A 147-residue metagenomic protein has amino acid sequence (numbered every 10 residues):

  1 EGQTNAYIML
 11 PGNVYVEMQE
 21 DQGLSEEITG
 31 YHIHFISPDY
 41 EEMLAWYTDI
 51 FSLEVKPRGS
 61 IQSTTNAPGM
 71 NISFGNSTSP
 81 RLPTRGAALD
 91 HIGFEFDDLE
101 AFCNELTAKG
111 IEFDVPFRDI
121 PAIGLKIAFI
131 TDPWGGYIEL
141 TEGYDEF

Functional and structural regions predicted by a protein language model:
E1-F35, P57-G59, T64-A67, S73 (+3 more regions): Vicinal oxygen chelate
S37-E41, G93-D97: Soluble non-cytosolic domains of exported or imported proteins
D39-V55, A108: Amphipathic alpha-helical segments
E42, L99-N104: Short, conserved charged micro-motifs
A87-H91: Eukaryotic phosphotyrosine signaling hubs
